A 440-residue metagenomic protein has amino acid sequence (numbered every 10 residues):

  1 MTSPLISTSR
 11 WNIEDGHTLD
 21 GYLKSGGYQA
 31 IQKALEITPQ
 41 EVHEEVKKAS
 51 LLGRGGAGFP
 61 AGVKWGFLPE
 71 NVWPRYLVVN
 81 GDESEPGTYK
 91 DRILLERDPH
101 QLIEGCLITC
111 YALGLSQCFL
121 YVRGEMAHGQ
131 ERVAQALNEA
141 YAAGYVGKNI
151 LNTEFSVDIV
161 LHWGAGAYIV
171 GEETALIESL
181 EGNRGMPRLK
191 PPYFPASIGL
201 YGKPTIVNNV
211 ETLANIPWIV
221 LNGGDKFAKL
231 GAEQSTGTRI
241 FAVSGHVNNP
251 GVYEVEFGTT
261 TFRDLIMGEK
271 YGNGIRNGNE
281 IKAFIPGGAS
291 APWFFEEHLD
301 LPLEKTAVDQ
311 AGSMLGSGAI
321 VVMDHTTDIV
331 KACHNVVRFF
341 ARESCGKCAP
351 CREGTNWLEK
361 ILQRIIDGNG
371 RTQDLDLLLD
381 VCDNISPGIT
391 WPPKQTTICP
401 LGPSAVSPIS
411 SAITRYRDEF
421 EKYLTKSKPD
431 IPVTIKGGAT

Functional and structural regions predicted by a protein language model:
M1-R184: Iron-sulfur-cluster electron-transfer modules
A30-K48, W73-R75, G81, K90-L95 (+5 more regions): Ferredoxin-type iron-sulfur electron-transfer modules in oxidoreductases and energy-metabolism complexes
A57, G62-W65, T88-D91, Q130-Q135 (+9 more regions): Short acidic, glycine/serine/threonine-rich loops at helix termini
S84-G87, E125-Q130, A167-V170, L176 (+9 more regions): Flexible loop/turn segments at secondary-structure boundaries
L102, F262-L265, E280-I281, S344 (+1 more regions): Extended, hydrophobic alpha-helical segments in both membrane/secreted and soluble proteins
G105-T109, G258-R276: Short amphipathic, charge-patterned alpha-helical segments
Q130-F257: Hydrophobic alpha-helical positions that pack around
K270-G288: Short loop-to-beta-strand transition segments
